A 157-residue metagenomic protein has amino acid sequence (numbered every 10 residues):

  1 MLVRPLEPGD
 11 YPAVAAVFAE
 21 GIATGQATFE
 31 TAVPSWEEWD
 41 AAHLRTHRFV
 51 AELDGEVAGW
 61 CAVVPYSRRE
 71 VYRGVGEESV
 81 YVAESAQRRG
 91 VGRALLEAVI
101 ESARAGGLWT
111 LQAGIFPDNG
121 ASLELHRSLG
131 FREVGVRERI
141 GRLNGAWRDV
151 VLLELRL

Functional and structural regions predicted by a protein language model:
M1, E56-W60, R148: Glycine-rich phosphate/pyrophosphate-binding loop shared by adenosine-nucleotide-utilizing enzymes
M1-G9: Conserved N-terminal entry element of GNAT/NAT acetyltransferase domains
Y11, A15-A41: Conserved GNAT-fold acetyl-CoA-binding loop/helix
T31-S85, L96-E97, S102, R156-L157: Acetyl-CoA-dependent GNAT
A62-P65, Q112-F116, R127, R132-D149: Conserved catalytic-core motifs of GNAT/GCN5-like acyltransferases
Q87, A113-L123: Conserved beta-strand-loop-alpha-helix junction that forms the acyl-donor binding cleft
R88-E101, L123-S128: Conserved acetyl-CoA-binding loop-helix of GNAT-fold acetyltransferases
A103-I115: Conserved GNAT acetyl-CoA-binding A-motif
